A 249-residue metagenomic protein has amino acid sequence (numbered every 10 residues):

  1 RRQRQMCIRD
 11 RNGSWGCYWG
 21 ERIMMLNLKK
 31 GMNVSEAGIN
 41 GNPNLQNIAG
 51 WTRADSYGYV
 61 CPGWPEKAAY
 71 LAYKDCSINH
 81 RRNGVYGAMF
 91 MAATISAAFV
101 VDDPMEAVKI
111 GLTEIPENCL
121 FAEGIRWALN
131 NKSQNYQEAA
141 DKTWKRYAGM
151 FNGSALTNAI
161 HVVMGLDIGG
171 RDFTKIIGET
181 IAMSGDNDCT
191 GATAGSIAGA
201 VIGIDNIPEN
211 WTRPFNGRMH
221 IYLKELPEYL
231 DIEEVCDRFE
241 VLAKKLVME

Functional and structural regions predicted by a protein language model:
Q3-I8: Short, small-residue-biased leader/transition segments that mark boundaries at the very start of proteins
R11: Acidic, glycine-rich loop-and-strand cores that form catalytic or ligand-binding grooves in diverse globular domains
W15, W19-E21: Ordered alpha/beta subdomains of enzyme catalytic regions
M24-L45, A54-P65, Y73-I78, A92-S184: Accessory "access/gating" subregions that flank catalytic or transport cores
W51: Active-site histidine-anchored catalytic micro-motif
E66-Y70, N210-R213: Short sequence/structural elements of tandem HEAT/ARM alpha-solenoid repeats
H80-S96, V100, H161-R238: Catalytic phosphate/nucleotide-handling subdomain of diverse soluble enzymes
Q137, I232-E249: C-terminal domain-closing interface element
